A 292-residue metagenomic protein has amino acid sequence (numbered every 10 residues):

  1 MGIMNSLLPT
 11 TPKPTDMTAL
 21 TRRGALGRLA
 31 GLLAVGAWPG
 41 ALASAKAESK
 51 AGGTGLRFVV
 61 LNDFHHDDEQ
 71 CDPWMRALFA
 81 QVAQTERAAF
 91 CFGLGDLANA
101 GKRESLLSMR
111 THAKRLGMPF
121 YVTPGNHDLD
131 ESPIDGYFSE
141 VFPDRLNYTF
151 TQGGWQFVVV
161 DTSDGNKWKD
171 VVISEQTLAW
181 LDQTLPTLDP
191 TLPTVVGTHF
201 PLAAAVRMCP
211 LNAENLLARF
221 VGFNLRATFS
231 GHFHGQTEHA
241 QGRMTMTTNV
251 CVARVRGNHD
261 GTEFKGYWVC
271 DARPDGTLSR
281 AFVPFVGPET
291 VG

Functional and structural regions predicted by a protein language model:
M1-T21: N-terminal secretory signal peptides
T18-G24, L33-A51: N-terminal twin-arginine translocation
S44-S108: N-terminal active-site segment of His-dependent metallophosphoesterases
G52, W268-G292: A short C-terminal boundary segment appended to hydrolase-like catalytic domains
D63, G95-D96, G125-N126, H199 (+1 more regions): Active-site glycine-centered loops adjacent to acidic/histidine catalytic or metal-binding residues that shape
K102-P193, N212-A227, E238-P274, A281: Extended active-site neighborhood of metal-dependent phosphoesterases/phosphodiesterases
L188-A205: Short acidic, glycine-rich surface-loop motifs adjacent to enzyme active sites
V196-P201, R226-Q236: Histidine-centered catalytic micro-motifs
